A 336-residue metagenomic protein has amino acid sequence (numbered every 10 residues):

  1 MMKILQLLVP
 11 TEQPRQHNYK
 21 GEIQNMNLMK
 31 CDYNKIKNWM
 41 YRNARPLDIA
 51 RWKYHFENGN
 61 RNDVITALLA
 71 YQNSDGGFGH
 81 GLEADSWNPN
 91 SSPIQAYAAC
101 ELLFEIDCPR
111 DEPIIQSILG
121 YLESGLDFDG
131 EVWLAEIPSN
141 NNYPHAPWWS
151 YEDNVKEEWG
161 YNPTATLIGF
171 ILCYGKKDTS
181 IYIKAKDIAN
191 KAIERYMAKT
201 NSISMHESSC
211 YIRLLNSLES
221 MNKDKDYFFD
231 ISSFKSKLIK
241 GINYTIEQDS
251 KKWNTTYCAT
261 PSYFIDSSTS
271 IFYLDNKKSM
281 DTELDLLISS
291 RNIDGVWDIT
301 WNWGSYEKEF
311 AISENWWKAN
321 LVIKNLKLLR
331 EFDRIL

Functional and structural regions predicted by a protein language model:
M1-M2: Methionine residue identity
V9-E12: Acidic, Ala/Val/Gly-enriched low-complexity intrinsically disordered segments
R15-N25: Short, Lys/Arg-enriched N-terminal segments with co-localized hydrophobic residues within the first ~10-30 amino acids
I23-L336: Preference for long, amphipathic alpha-helical scaffolds in soluble/luminal domains and all-alpha bundles
